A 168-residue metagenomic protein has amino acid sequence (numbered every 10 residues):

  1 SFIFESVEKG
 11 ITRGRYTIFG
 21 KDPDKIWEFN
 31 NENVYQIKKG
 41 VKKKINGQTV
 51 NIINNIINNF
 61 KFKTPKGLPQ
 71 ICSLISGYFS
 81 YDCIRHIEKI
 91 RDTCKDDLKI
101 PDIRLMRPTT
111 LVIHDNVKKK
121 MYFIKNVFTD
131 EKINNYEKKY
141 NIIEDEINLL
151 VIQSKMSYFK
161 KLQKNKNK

Functional and structural regions predicted by a protein language model:
S1, S6-K43, Y81, R85-K168: Extended accessory regions or peripheral subdomains of proteins
F29-S76, D82-E88: Donor-binding/catalytic cores of nucleotide-activated saccharide and glycerol-phosphate transferases/polymerases
